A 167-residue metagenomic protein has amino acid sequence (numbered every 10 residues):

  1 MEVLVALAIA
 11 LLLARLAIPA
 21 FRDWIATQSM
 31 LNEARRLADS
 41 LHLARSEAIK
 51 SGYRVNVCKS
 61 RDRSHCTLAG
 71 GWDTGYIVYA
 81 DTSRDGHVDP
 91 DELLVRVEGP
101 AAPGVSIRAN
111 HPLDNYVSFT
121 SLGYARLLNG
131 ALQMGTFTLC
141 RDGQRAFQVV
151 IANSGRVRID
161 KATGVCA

Functional and structural regions predicted by a protein language model:
M1-A8: N-terminal signal-anchor/signal peptide hydrophobic helix marking the start of the first transmembrane segment
L12, L16-S46, K50, R54-A167: N-terminal helix-rich module
